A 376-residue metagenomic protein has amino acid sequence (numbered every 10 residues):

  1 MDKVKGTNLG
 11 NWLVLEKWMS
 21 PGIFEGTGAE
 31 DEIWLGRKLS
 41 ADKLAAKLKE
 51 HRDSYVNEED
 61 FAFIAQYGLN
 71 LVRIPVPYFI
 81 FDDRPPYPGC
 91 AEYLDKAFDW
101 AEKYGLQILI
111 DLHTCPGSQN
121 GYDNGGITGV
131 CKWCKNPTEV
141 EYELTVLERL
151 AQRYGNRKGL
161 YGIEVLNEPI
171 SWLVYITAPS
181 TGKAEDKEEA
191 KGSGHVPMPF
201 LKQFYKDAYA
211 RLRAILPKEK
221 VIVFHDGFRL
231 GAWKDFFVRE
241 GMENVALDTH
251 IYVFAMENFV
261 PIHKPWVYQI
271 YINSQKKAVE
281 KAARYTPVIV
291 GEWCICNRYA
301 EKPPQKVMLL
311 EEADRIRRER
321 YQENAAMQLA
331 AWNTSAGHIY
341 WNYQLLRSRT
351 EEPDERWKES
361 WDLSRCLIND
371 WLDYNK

Functional and structural regions predicted by a protein language model:
M1-L69: N-terminal carbohydrate-binding accessory modules
K3-L9, V72-I74, I108-L112, Y161-I163 (+4 more regions): Hydrophobic faces of well-ordered beta-strands that scaffold small-molecule active sites in alpha/beta enzyme cores
G10-W12, P77, H113-G117, V165-E168 (+4 more regions): Active-site beta-loop-alpha junctions enriched in small/polar residues
K17-E30, P88-G89, G117-K135, A178-E185 (+2 more regions): Aromatic- and acidic-residue-enriched segments that line the glycan-binding/catalytic groove of carbohydrate-active
L44-R52, Y78-A91, G129-E141, P169-S171 (+3 more regions): The substrate-binding groove and active-site-proximal loops of carbohydrate-active enzymes, especially glycoside
A45-V72, D82, P86-T114, N124-G162 (+1 more regions): An active-site-proximal structural segment forming one wall of the substrate-binding cleft that immediately precedes
G159, E168-A326: Extracellular glycoside hydrolase catalytic/binding regions
V307, E311-K376: Aromatic-rich peripheral "rim/lid" segments of glycoside hydrolase catalytic domains that contact and position glycan
